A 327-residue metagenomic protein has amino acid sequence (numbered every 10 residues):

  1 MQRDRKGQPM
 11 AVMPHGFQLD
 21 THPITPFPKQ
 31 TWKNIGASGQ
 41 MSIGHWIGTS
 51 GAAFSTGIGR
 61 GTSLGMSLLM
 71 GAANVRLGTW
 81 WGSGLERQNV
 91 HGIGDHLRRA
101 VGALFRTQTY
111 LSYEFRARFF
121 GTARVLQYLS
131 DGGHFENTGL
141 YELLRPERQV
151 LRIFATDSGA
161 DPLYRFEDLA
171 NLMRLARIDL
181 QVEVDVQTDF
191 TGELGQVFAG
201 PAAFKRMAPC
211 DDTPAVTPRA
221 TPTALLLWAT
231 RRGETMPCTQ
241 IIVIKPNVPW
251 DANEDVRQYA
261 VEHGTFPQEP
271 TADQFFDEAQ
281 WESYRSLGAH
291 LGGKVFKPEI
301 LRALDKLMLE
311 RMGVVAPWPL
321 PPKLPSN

Functional and structural regions predicted by a protein language model:
M1-N327: Patatin-like phospholipase A catalytic core
